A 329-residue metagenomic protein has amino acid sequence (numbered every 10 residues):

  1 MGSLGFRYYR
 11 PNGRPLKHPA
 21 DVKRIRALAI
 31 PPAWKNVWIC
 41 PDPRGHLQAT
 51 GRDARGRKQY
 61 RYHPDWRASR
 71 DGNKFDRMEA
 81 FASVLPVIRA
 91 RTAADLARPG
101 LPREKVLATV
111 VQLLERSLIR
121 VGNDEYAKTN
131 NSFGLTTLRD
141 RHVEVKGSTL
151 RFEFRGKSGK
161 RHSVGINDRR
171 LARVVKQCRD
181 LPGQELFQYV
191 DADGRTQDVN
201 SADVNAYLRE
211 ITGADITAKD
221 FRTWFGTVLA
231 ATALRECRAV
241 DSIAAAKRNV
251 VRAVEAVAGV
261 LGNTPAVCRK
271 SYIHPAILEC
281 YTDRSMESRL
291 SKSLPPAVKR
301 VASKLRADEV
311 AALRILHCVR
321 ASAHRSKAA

Functional and structural regions predicted by a protein language model:
M1-F133, T137-V250, V254-L261, A266 (+2 more regions): A positively charged, amphipathic N-terminal helix/segment that binds anionic biomolecules
A253-T264, I273-K299: C-terminal structured "cap/appendage" subdomains that terminate the fold
I277-E287, A302-A329: Short, amphipathic C-terminal "tail helix"
